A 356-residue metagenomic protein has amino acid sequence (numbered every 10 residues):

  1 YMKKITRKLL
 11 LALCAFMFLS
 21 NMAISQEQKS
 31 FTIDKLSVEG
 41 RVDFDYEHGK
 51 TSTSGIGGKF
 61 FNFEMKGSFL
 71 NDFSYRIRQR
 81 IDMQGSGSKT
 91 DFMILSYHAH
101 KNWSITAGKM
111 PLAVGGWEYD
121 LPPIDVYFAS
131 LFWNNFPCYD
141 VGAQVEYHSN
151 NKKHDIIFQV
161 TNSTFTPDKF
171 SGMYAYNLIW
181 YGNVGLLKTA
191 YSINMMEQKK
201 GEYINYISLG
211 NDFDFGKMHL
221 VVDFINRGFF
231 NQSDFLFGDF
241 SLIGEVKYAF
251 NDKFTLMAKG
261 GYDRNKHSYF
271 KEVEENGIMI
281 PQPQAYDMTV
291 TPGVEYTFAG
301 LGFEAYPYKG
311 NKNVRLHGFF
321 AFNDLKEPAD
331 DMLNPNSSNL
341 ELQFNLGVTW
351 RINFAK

Functional and structural regions predicted by a protein language model:
Y1-F31, N353-K356: Cleavable N-terminal export/targeting peptides
K4-I5, T106, L256, V348: Short alpha-helical segments used as structural interaction elements across diverse proteins
N21-M22, I105, N150, L209 (+2 more regions): Compositionally biased regions
E27-F165, G172, Y181-N183, M257 (+1 more regions): Outer membrane beta-barrel
D43, H48-T51, L70, H98 (+3 more regions): Outer-membrane beta-barrel pore domains
T90-F92, G142, A175-N177, Y206-S208 (+1 more regions): Conserved positions at the start
I157-N205: Loop-centered beta-sheet repeat module
